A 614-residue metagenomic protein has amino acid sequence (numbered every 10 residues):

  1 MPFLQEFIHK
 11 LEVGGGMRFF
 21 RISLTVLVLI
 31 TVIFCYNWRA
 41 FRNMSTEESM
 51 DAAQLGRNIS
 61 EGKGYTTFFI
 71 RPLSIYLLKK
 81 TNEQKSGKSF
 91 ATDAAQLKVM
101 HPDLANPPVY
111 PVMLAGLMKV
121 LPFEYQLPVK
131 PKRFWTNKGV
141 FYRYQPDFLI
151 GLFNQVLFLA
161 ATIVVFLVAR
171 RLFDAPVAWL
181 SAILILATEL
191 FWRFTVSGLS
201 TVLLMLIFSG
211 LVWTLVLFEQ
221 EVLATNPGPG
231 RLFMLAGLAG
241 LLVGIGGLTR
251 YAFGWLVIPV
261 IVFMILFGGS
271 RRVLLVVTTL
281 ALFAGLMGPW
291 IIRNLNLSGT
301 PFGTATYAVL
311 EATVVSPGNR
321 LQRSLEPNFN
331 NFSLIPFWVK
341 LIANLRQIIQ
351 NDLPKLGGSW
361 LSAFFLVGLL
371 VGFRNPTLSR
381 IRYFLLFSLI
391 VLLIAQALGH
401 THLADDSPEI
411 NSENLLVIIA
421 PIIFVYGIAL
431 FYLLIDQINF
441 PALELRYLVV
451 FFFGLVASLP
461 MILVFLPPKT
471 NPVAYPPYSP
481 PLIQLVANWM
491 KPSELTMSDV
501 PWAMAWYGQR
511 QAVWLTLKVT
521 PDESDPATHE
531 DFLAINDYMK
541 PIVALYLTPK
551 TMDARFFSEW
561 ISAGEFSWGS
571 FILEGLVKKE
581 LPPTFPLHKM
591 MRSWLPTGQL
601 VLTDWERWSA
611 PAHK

Functional and structural regions predicted by a protein language model:
L4-E6, F218-T225, L256-A284, I291-I292: Perimembrane helix-loop-helix junctions
R18-V26, L232-L241, V257-I261, V277-A284 (+2 more regions): Signature aromatic-anchored transmembrane alpha helix within multi-pass, membrane-resident enzymes that catalyze glycan
Y36, A40-E47, L443-A505, P526-P549: Membrane-embedded, lumen/periplasm-facing catalytic core of multi-pass transferases that use lipid-linked donors
Y125-D147, A160-A187, M205-L206, N226-R231 (+1 more regions): Transmembrane-helix signature of polytopic, membrane-embedded enzymes that assemble or transfer cell-envelope glycans
L149-A160, P176-A187, F191-V222, F233 (+2 more regions): Multi-pass, polyprenyl lipid-linked donor-dependent membrane glycosyltransferases
V165, M264-I265, I342-L393, L433: Hydrophobic, aromatic-rich transmembrane alpha-helices and their immediate juxtamembrane boundary segments
R171, V222-M234, F267-T278, V367-V391: Membrane-interface helix-loop-helix junctions at transmembrane boundaries of multi-pass membrane enzymes, predominantly
G254, L274-V367, V456: Membrane-lumen/periplasm interface segments of specific transmembrane helices in polyprenyl phosphate-linked
